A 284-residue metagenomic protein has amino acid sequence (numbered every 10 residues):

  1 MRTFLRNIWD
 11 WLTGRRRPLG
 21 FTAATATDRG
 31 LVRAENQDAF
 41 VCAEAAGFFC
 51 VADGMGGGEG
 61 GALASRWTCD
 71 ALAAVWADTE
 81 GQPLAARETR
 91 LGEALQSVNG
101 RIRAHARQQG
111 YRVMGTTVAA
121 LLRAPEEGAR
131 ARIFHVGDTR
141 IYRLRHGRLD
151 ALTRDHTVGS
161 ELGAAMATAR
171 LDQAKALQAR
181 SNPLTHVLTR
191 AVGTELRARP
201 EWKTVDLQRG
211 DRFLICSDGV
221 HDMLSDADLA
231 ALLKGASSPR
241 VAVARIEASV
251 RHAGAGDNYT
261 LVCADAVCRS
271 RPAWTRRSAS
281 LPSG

Functional and structural regions predicted by a protein language model:
M1-G284: PP2C/PPM-type serine/threonine phosphatase catalytic domain
